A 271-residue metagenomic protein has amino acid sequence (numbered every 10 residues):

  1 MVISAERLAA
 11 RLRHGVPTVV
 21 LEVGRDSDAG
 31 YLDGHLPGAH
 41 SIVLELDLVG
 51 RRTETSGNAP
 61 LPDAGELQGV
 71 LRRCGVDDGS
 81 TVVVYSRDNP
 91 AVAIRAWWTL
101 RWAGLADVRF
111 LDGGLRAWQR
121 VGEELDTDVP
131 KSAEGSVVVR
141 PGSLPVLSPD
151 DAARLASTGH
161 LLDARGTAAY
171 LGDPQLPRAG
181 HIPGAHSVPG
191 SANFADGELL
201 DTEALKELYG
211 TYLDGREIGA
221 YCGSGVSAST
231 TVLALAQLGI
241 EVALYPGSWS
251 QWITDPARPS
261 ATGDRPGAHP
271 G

Functional and structural regions predicted by a protein language model:
M1-G271: Cytosolic catalytic domains that perform sulfur/thiol-centered chemistry
